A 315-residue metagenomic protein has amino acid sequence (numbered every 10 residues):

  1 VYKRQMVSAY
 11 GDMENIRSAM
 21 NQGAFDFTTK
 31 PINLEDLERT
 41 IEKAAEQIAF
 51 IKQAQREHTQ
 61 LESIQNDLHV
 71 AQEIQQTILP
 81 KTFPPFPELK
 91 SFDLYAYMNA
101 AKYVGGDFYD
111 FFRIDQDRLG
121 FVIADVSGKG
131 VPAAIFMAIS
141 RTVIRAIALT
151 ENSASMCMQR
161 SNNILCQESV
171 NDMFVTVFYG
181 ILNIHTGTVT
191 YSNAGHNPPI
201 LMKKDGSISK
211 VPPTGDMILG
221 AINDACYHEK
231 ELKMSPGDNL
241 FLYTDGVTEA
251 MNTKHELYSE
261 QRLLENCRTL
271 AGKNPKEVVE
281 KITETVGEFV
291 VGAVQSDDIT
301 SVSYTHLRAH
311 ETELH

Functional and structural regions predicted by a protein language model:
V1-Q5, T305-L314: Conserved small/polar residues in nucleotide/adenosyl-binding loops
S8: Conserved phosphate-coupling serine/threonine residues in phosphotransfer and NTP-handling enzymes
E14, I32-I41: C-terminal output helix
Q22, K30: A Lys-centered signature of the CheY-like receiver
L37-A49, V143: Receiver (REC) domain switch/output surface
R56-F241, A293-Y304: … and, occasionally, acidic/histidine-rich disordered N-termini of signaling adaptors
V131-T150, K210, M234, D238-A293: Active-site-proximal, acidic helix/loop segment immediately C-terminal to a metal-coordinating Asp/Glu
